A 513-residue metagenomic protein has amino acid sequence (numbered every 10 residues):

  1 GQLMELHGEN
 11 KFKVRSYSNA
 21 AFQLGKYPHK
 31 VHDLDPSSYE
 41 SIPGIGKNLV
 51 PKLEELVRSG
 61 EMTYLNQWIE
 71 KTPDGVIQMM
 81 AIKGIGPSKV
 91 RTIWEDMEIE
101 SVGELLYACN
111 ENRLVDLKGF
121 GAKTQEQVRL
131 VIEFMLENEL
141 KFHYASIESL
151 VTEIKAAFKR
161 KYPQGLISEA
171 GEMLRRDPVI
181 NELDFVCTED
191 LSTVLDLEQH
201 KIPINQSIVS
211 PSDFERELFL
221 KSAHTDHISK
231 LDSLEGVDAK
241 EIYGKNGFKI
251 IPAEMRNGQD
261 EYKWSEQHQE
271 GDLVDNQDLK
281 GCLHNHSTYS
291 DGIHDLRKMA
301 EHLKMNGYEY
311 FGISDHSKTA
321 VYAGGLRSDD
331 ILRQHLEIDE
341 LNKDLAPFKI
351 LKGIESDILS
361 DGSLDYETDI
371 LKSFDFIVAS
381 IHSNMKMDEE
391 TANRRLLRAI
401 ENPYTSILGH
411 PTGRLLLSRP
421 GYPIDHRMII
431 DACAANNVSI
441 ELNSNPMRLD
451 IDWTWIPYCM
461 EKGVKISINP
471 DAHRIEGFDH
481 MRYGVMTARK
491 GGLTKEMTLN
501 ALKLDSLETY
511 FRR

Functional and structural regions predicted by a protein language model:
G1-E9: Charged, compositionally biased N-terminal leader segments and the immediate start of the first structured element
Q2, A81, E95, D116 (+3 more regions): Short polybasic/polar patches that bind polyanions
K11-L183, C187-N205, P211-E217, G236-E270 (+1 more regions): Accessory alpha-helical DNA-binding modules that contact the DNA backbone or grooves
E169-E172, G281-N285, E355: Two-metal-ion RNase H-like nuclease active-site motif
R176-D177, N181-D190, Q199-S287, L296-F311 (+2 more regions): Charged catalytic cores and adjacent phosphate/nucleic-acid-binding surfaces used for phosphate/nucleic-acid chemistry
G312-I313, I354-E355: Core AdoMet radical
